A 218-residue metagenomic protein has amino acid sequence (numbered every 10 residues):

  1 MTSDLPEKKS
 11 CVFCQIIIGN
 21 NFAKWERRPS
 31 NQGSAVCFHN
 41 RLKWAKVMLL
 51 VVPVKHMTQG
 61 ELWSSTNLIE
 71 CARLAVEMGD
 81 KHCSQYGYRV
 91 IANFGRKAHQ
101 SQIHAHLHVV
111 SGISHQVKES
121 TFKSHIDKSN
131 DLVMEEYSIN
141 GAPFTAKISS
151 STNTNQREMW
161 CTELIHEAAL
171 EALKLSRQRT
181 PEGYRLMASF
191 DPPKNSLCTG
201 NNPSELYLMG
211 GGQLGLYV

Functional and structural regions predicted by a protein language model:
M1-V218: HIT superfamily nucleotide-processing domains
